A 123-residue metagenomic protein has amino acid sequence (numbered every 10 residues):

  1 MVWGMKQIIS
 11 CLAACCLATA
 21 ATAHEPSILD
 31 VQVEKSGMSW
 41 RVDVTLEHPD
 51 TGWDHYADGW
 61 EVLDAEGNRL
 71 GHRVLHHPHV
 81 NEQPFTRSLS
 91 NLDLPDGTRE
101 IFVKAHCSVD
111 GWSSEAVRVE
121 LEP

Functional and structural regions predicted by a protein language model:
G4-A14: Sec-dependent signal peptide recognition, specifically the positively charged N-region followed immediately by
A18-A21: N-terminal signal peptide c-region/cleavage motif recognized by signal peptidases
H24-G59: Short, surface-exposed binding/anchoring microloops in extracellular/periplasmic proteins
Q32, T45, E61, S90 (+1 more regions): Residue-level recognition of well-ordered beta-strand positions that form the cores of beta-sheet-rich folds across
K35-M38, V62-R69, D93-R99: A short, structured loop/turn motif at beta-sheet edges
H55-V80: The feature marks short-to-medium sequence segments in extracytoplasmic or secretory-pathway proteins
H72-G111: Short, solvent-exposed, Trp/other aromatic-anchored flexible loops in extracytoplasmic proteins
W112-L121: Edge beta-strands of extracellular beta-sandwich domains
